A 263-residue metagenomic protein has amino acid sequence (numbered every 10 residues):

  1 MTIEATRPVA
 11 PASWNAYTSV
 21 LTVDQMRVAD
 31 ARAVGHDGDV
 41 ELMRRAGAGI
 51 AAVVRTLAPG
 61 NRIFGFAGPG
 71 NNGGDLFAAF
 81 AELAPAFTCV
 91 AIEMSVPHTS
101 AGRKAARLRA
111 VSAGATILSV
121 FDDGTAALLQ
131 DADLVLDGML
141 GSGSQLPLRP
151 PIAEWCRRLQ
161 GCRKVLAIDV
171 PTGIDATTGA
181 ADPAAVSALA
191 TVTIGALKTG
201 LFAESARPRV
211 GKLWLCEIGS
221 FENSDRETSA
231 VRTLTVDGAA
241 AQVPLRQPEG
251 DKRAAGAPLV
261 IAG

Functional and structural regions predicted by a protein language model:
T2-F66, I261: An N-terminal, well-structured beta->alpha segment
T2-T22, R27, A132-I261: YjeF_N-associated NAD(P)HX repair module
A29-H36, V53, L57, L83-A86 (+5 more regions): Change "in soluble alpha/beta enzymes" to "in soluble alpha/beta proteins
V34-E41, R107, V111, T228-T235: Acidic/glycine-enriched edge-of-secondary-structure segments
E41, F66-A67, E93-M94, S142-G143 (+1 more regions): Short, contiguous strand/loop micro-motifs
A51-M139, P147-I168: Nucleotide and nucleotide-moiety/phosphate-recognizing core
